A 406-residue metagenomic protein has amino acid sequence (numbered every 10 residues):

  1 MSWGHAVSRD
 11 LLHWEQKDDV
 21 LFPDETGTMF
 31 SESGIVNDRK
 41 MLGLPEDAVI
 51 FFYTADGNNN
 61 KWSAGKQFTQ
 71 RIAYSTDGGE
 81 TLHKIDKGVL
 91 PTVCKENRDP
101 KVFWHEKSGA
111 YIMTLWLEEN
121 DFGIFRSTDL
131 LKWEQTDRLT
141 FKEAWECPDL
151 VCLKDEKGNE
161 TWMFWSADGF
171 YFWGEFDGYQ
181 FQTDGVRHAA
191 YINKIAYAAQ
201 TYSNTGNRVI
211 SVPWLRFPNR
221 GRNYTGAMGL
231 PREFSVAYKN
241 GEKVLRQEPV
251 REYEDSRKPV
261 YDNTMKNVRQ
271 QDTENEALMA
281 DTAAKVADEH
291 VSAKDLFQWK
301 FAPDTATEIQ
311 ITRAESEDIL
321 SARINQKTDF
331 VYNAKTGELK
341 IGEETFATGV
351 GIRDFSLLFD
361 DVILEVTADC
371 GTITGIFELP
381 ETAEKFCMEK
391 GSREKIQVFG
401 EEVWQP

Functional and structural regions predicted by a protein language model:
M1-P100, W104-P148, C152-N193, L215-D262 (+4 more regions): Beta-rich carbohydrate-recognition and catalytic domains
V102, A199-Q200: Short, surface-exposed beta-strand/loop micro-motifs that present aromatic residues
G178-K194, S203-P406: Beta-rich accessory regions
